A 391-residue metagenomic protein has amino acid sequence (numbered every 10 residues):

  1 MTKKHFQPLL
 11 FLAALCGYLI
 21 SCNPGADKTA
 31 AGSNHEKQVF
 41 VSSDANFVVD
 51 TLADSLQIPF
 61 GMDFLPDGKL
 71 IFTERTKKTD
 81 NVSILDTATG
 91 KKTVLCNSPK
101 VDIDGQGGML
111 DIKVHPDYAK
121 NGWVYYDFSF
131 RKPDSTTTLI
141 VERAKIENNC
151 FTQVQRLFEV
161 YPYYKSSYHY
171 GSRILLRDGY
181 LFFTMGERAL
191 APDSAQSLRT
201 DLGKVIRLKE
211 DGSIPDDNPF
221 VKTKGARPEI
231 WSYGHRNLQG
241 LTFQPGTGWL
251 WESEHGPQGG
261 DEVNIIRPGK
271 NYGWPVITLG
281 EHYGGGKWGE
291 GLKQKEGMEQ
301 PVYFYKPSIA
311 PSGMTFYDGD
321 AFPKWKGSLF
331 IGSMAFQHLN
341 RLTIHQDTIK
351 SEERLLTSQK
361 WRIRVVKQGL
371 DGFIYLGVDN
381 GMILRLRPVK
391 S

Functional and structural regions predicted by a protein language model:
T2-L10: Bacterial N-terminal signal peptides that target proteins for export
L19-S21: C-terminal motif of bacterial Sec signal peptides marking the signal peptidase cleavage site
G25-A191, G240-F243, G248-G256, P307-H345 (+2 more regions): Acidic, Gly/Ser/Thr-rich repeat motifs that build Ca2+-stabilized beta-propeller blades
F40-V48, T89-V94, I146-Q155, G212-R227 (+4 more regions): Beta-strand initiation motifs
L95-G107, V154-H169, E210-W231, P275-K306: Surface-exposed loop and turn segments in beta-propeller and other repeat-based domains that flank or scaffold
F130, F183-L202, G260-E262, I266: Short, conserved, GDST-rich strand-edge loop motifs in beta-rich repeat architectures
L139-N148, L198-E210, I266-R267: Beta-propeller blade signature
H235, T348-L370: Conserved blade-ending motifs and adjacent loop-strand segments that build the rim/top face of beta-propeller domains
